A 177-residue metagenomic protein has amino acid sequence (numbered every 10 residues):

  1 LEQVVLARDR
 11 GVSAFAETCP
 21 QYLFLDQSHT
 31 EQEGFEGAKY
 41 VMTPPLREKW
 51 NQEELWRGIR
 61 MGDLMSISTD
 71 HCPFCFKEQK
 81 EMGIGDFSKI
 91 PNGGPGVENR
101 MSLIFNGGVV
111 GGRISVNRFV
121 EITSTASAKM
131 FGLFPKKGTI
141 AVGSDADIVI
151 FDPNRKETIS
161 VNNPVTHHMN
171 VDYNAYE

Functional and structural regions predicted by a protein language model:
L1-I67, C72, G83: Histidine/acidic residue-rich metal-binding segments in metalloenzymes
V12-A16, F87-P91, T139-A141, V171-N174: Short, structured secondary-structure boundary patches
F24, C75-K77, I159: Glycine/Thr-rich phosphate-binding loops of Rossmann-like dinucleotide-binding domains
D26, E48, L103, I159-S160: General structural signal for secondary-structure boundaries
G37-Y40, M61, S66-I67, P73-F151: His/Asp/Glu-enriched, well-ordered alpha-helical/loop segment that forms or immediately abuts the divalent-metal
K39-W50, I90-P95, N170-E177: A short acidic, glycine-rich active-site loop that binds or catalyzes chemistry on phosphate/adenosine moieties
K49, M130-L133, H167: Short gly/ser/thr-rich secondary-structure transition/capping motifs
E81-D86, D145-E177: C-terminal cap of metal-dependent C-N hydrolases
